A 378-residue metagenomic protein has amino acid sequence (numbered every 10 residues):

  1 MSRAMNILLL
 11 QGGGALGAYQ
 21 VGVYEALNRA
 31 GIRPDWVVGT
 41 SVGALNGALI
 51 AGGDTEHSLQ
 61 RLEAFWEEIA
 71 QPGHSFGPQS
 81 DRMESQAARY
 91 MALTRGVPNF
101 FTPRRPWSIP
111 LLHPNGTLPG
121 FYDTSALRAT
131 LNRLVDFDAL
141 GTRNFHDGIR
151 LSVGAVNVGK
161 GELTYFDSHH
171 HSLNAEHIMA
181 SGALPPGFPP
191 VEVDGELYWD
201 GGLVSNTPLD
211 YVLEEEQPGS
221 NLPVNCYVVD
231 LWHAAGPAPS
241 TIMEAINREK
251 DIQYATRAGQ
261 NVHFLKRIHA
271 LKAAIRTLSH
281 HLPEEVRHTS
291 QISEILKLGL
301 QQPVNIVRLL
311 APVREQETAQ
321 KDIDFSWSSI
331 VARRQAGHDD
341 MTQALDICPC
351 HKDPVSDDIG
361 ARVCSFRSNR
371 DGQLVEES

Functional and structural regions predicted by a protein language model:
M1-T40, A48-S378: Patatin-like phospholipase
